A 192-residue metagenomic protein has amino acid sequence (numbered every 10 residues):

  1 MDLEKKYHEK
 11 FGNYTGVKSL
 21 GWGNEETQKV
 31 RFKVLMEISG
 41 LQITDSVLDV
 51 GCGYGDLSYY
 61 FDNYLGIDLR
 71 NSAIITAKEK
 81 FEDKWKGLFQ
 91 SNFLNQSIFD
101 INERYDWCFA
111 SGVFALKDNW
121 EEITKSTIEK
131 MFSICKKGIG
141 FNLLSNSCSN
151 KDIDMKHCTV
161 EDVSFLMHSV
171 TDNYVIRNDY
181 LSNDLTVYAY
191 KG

Functional and structural regions predicted by a protein language model:
M1-G16: N-terminal, positively charged/glycine-rich alpha-helical extensions of SAM-dependent methyltransferases
N13-V30: Class I SAM-dependent methyltransferase Rossmann-like catalytic core, especially the SAM/SAH-binding loop
E26-I43: Conserved alpha-helix/loop element of class I SAM-dependent methyltransferases that forms part of the SAM/SAH-binding
L48, Y54-N95: Class I SAM-dependent methyltransferase SAM/SAH-binding core
F109: A conserved beta-strand element that flanks and buttresses the S-adenosyl-L-methionine
K117-I128: A short, conserved alpha-helix within the catalytic core of class I
K136-S145: Conserved beta-strand signature within the Rossmann-like core of class I S-adenosyl-L-methionine
K151-G192: Class I S-adenosyl-L-methionine
